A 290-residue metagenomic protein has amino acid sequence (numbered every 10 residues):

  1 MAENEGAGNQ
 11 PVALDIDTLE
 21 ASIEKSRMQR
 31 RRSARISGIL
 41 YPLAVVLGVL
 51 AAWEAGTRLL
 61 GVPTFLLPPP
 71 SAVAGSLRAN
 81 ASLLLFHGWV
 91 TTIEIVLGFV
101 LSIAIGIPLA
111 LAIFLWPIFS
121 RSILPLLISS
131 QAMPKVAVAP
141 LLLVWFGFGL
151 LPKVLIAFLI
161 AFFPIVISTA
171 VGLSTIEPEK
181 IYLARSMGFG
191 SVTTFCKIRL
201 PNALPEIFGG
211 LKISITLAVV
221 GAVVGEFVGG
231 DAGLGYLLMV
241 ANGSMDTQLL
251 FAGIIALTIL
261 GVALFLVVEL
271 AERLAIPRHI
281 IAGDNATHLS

Functional and structural regions predicted by a protein language model:
S22-R32, R58-I103: Periplasmic/extracellular loop-to-transmembrane helix junction in inner-membrane transport proteins
S33-L59: N-terminal signal-anchor transmembrane alpha helix
L77, L84-G88, T92, S122-S130 (+7 more regions): Hydrophobic alpha-helical elements at and bordering transmembrane segments of multi-pass membrane proteins
G98-L127: Transmembrane-helix boundary motif in ABC transporter permease subunits
P117, P205, F251-S290: C-terminal transmembrane helix and the adjacent membrane-cytosol boundary/short C-terminal tail of inner/organellar
L127-P164, V171-T175: Generic hydrophobic transmembrane alpha-helix motif, especially the helices
L155-L159, S191-G225, A252, A256-L257: Transmembrane alpha-helices
I165-S168, G172-I213, L234, L238: Short cytoplasmic-facing helical segments at TM-TM junctions of multi-pass membrane proteins
